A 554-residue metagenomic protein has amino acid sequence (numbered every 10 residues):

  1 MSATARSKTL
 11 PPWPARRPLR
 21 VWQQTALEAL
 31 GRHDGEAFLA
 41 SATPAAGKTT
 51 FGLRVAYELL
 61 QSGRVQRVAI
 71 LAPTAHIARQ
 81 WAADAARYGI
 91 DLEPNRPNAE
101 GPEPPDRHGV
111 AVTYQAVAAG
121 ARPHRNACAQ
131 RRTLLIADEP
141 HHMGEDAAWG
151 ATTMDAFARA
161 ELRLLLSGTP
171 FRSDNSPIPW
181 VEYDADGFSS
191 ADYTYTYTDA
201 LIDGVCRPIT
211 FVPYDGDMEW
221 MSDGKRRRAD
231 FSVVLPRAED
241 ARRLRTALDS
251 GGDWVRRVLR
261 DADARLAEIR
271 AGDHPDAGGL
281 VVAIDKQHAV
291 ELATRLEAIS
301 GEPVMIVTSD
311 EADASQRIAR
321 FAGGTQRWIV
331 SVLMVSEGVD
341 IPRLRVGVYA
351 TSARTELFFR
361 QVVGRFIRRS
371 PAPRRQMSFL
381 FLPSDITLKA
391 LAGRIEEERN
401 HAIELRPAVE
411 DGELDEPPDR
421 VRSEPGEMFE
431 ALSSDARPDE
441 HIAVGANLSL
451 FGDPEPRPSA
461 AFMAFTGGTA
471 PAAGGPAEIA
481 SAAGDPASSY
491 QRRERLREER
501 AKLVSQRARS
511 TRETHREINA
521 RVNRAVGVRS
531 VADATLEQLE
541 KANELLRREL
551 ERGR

Functional and structural regions predicted by a protein language model:
S2-S41: Conserved pre-motif I regulatory segment
P14, N175-D276: Interdomain helical connector at the RecA1-RecA2 junction of SF1/SF2 helicase-like NTPases
D34-V55: Walker A/P-loop
T49-R54, R64-R87, I284-Q287: Conserved Walker A/P-loop ATP-binding site and its immediately adjacent core in helicase/helicase-like ATPase domains
A85-R122: Inter-Walker segment of RecA-like/P-loop motor cores
Y114, N126-L165, T169-F171: SF2 helicase catalytic motif II
L248-S250, W254-D261, R265, S384-R507 (+2 more regions): Long, largely alpha-helical accessory region at the distal end of helicase-like NTP-driven motors
P303-P407: Conserved RecA-like P-loop NTPase helicase motor core
